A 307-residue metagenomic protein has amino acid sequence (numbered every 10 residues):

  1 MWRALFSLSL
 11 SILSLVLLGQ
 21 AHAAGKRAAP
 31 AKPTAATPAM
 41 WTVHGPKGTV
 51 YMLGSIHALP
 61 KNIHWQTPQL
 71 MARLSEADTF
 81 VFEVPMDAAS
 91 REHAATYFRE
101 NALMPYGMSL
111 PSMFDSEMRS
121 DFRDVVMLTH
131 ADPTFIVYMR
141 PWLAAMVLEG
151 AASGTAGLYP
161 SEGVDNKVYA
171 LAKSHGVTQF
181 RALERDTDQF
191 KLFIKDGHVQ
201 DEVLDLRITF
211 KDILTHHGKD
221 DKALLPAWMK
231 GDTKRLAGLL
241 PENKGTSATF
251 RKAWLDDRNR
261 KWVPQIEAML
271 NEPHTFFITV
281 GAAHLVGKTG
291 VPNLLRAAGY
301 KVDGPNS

Functional and structural regions predicted by a protein language model:
M1-A4: Positively charged n-region of N-terminal signal peptides that target proteins for export
S7-L17: Bacterial N-terminal signal peptides
S11-L13, P46, E272: Residue-level detector of alpha-helix boundary/anchor positions
G19-G25: Boundary at the C-terminal end of the N-terminal hydrophobic targeting segment
R27, T37-W254: Structured, acidic catalytic/metal-binding patches in enzyme active sites
A31-K32: Short Gly/Pro-enriched turn/cap motifs at secondary-structure boundaries
A35-P38, W262: Alpha-helical scaffolding within the catalytic cores of extracellular/periplasmic polymer-degrading hydrolases
G245-S307: A cross-kingdom marker for long, charged
